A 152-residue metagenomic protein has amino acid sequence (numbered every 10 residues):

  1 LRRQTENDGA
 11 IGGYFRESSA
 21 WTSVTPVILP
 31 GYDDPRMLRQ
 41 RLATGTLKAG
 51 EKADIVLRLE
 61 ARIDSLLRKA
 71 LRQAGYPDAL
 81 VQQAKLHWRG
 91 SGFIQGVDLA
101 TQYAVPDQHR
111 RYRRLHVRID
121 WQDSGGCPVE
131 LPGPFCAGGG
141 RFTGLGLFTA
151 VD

Functional and structural regions predicted by a protein language model:
L1-D152: RNA-interacting cores
